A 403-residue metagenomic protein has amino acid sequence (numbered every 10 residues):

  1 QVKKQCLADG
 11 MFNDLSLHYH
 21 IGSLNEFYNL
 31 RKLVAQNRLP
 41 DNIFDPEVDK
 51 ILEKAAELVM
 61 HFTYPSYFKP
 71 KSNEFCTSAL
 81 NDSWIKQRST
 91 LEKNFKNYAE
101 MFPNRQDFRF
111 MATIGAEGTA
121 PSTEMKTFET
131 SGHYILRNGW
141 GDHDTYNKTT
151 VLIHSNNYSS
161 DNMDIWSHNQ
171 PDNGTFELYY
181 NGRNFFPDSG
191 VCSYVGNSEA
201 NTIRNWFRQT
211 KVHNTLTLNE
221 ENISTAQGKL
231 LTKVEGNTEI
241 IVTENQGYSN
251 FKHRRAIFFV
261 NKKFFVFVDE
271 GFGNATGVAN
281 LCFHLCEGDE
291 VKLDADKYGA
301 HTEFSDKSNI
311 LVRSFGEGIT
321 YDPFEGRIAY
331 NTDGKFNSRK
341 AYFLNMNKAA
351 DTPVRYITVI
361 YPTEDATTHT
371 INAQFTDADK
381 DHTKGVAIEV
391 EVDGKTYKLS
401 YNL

Functional and structural regions predicted by a protein language model:
Q1-C6, D144-V151, R327-F336: Active-site-adjacent bridging/hinge elements
V2-D9, N162, V191, E244 (+1 more regions): Amphipathic, alpha-helical segments enriched in basic
L7, M11-F185, E235, A349-D351 (+3 more regions): Carbohydrate-active enzyme catalytic cores, enriched for enzymes that act on polyanionic acidic polysaccharides
T149-T232: Catalytic core of carbohydrate-active enzymes
G196-L403: CBM-like, beta-strand-rich accessory domains located in the C-terminal region of large, secreted polysaccharide-active
